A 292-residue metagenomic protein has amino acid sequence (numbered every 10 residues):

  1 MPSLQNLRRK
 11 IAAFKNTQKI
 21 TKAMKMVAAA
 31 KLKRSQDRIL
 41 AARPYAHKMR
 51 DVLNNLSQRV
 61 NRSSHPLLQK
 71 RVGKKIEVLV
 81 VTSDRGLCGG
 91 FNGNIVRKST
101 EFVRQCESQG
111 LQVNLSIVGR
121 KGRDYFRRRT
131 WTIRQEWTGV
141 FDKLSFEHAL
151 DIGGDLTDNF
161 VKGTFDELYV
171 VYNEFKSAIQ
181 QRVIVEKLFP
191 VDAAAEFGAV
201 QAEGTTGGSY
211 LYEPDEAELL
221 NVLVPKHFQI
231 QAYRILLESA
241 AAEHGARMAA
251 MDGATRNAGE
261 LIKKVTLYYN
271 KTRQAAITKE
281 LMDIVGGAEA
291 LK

Functional and structural regions predicted by a protein language model:
M1-K292: C-terminal beta-strand-loop-alpha-helix "lid" module of Rossmann-like NAD(P)-dependent dehydrogenases
